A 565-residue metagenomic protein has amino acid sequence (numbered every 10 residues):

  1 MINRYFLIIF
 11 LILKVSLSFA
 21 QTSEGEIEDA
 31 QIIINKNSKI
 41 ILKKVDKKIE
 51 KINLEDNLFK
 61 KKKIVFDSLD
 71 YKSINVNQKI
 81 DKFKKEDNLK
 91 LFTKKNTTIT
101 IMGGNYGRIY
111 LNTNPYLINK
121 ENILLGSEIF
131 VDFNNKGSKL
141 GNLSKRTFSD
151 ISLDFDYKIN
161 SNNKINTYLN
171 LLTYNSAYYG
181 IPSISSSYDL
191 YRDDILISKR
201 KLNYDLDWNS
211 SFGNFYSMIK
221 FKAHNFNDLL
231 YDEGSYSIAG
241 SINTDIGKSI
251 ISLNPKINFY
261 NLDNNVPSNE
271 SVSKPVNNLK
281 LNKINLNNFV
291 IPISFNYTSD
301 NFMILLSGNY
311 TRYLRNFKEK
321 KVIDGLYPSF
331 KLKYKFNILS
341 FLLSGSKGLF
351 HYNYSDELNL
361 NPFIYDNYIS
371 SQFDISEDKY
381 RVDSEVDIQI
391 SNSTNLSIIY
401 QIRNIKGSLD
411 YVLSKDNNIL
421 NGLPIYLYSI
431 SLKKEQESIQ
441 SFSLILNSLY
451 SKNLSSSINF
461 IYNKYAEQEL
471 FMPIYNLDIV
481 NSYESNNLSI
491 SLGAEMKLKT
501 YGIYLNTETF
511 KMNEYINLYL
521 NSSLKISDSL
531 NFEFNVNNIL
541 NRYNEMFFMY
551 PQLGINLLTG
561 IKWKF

Functional and structural regions predicted by a protein language model:
K79-F83, K90-I151, N162-N163: Outer-membrane beta-barrel translocator/receptor signature
I99-G103, S127-V131, T167-T173, I219-N225 (+8 more regions): Transmembrane beta-barrel strands of outer-membrane/channel proteins
L117-N119, Y157-I159, L206-F212, I242-I246 (+10 more regions): Residue-level signature of outer-membrane beta-barrel architecture
E121-L125, N162-T167, S211-M218, I246-L253 (+9 more regions): Repeated loop/turn-to-beta-strand initiation elements of outer-membrane beta-barrel proteins
N134-D150, I165-S235, N264, S273-N277 (+1 more regions): Flexible loop and strand-edge segments within Gram-negative outer membrane beta-barrel domains
S371, I375, R381-D387, S397-K452 (+1 more regions): Outer membrane beta-barrel strand-and-loop segments of large Gram-negative receptors, especially TonB-dependent
L454-K525, L540-N541, E545, M549: C-terminal beta-barrel architecture of Gram-negative outer-membrane proteins
L553-F565: Outer-membrane beta-barrel "beta-signal"
